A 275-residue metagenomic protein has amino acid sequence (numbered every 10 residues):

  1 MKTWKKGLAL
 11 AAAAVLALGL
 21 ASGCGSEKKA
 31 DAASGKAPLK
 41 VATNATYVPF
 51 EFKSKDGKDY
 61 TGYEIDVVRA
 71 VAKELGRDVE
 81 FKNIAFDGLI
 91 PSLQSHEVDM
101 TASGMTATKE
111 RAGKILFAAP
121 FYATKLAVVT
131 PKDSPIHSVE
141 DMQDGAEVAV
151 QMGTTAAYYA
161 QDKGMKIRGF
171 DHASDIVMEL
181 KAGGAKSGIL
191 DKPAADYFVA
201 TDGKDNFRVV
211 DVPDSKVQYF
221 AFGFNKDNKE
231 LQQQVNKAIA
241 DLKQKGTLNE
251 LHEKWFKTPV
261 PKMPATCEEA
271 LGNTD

Functional and structural regions predicted by a protein language model:
M1-P38, N273-D275: Short, low-complexity disordered leader/linker segments with a strong preference for bacterial N-terminal type II
G25, I65-E74, E140, T154 (+1 more regions): Extended ligand-binding regions for polar small-molecule ligands
S26-A32, T155-D171, F207-V209, I239-D275: Ligand-binding clefts/hinges and TM-proximal coupling segments of bilobed small-molecule sensing domains
A32-G104: Extracytoplasmic small-molecule ligand-binding "clamshell" domains of the periplasmic binding protein/Venus flytrap
V41, T46-V48, Y60-K73, K125-V177 (+1 more regions): Bilobed "Venus flytrap"/periplasmic-binding protein-like clamshell domains and structurally analogous long
A45, A123-T130, K192, A200-K237 (+1 more regions): Periplasmic-binding protein-like
R69, D78-D141, R208, D214: Acidic, polar ligand-binding/catalytic clefts
P91, M105-G113, Y159-D162, K186-K216: A ligand-binding cleft/hinge motif common to bilobed small-molecule-binding domains
